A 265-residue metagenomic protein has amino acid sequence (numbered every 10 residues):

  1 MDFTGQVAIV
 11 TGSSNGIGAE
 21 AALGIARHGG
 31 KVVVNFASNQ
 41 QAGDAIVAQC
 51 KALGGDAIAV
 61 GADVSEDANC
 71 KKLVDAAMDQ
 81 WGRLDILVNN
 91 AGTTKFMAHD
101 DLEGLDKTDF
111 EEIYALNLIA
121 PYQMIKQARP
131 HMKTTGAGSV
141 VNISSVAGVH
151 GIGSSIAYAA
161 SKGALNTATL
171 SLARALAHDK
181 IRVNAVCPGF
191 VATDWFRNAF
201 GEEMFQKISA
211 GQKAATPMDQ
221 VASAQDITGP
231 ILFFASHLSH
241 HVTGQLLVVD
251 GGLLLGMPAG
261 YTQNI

Functional and structural regions predicted by a protein language model:
V7, S14-G16: Conserved glycine-rich cofactor-binding loop
T94, H150, L232, T243-I265: Short C-terminal tail/terminal secondary-structure segment of NAD(P)H-dependent dehydrogenase/reductase domains
A98-E111, Q212: Substrate-binding pocket helix/loop in short-chain dehydrogenase/reductase
Y122, A185, M204-L238, V242 (+1 more regions): C-terminal helical subdomain
I125, S161, T169: Active-site helix of classical SDR
P130, R174-H178, H240: Alpha-helical segment proximal to the catalytic Tyr-Lys
S145: Residue(s) in the substrate-gating loop at a strand-loop-helix junction that position the organic substrate next
